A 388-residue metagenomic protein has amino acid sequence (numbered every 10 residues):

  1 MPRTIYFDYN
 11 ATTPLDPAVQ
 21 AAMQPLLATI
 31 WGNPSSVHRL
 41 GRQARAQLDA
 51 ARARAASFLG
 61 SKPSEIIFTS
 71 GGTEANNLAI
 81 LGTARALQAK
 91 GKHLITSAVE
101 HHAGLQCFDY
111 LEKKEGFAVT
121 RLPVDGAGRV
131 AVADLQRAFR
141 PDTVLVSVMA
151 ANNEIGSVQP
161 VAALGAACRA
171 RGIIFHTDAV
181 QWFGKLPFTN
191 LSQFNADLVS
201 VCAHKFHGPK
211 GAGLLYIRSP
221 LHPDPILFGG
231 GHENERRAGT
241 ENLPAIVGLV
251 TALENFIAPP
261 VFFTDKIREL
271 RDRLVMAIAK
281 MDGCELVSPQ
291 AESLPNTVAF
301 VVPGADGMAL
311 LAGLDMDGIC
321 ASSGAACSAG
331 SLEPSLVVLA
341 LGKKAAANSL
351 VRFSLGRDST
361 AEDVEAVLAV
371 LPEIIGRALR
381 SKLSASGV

Functional and structural regions predicted by a protein language model:
M1-V388: Pyridoxal 5′-phosphate
